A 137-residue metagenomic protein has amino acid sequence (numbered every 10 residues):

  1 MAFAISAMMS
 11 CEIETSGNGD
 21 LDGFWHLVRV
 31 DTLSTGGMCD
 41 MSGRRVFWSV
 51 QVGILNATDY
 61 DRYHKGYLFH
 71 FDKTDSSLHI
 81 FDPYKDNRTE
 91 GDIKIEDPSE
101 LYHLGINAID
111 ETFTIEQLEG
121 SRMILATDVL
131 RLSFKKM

Functional and structural regions predicted by a protein language model:
M1-E12: Sec-dependent bacterial lipoprotein signal peptides
C11-H26: N-terminal helix-cap/turn-to-beta initiation motif at the start of protein domains
D22-F24, Q51-N56, L118-I124: Short, hydrophobic/aromatic-rich segments at coil-to-beta transitions
V28-D31, F47: Long, contiguous N-terminal structural blocks used for assembly/anchoring
D31-M38, S42, G53-L118: Contiguous, well-ordered beta-strand patches that form the walls/edges of small beta-barrel/beta-sandwich domains
D40-V52, K135-M137: Short, surface-exposed polybasic-and-hydrophobic patches located at secondary-structure transitions
V46, Y67, E111, L130-S133: Short beta-strand segments
H70-S76, L118-M137: Edge beta-strand at a domain terminus
